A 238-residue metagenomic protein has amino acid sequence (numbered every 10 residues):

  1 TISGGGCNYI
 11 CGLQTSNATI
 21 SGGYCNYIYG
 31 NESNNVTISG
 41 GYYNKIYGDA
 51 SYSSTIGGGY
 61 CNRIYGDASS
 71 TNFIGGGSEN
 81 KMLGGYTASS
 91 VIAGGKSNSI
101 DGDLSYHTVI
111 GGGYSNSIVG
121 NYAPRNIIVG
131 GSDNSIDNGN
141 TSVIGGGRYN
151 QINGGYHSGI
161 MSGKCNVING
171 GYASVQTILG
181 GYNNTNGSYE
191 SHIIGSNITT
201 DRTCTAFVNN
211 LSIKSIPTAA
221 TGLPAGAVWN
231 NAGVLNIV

Functional and structural regions predicted by a protein language model:
T1-I216, A220-G222: Periodic small-residue-enriched repeat registers in elongated scaffold domains
D201-T203, N230-V238: Short, surface-exposed terminal/edge motifs of secreted or surface/virion proteins that either
